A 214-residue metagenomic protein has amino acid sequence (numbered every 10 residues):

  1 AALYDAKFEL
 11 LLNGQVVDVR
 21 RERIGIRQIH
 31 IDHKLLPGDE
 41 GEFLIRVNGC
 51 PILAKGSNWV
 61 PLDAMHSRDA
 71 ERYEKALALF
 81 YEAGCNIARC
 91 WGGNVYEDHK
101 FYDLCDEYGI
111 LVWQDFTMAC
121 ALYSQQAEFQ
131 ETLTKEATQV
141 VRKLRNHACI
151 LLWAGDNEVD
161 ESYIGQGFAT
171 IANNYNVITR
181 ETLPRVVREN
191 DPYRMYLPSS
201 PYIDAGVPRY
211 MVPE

Functional and structural regions predicted by a protein language model:
A1-A88, Y96, E107: Secreted/periplasmic carbohydrate-active enzymes, especially glycoside hydrolases
I87-E107, L111-E214: Substrate-binding/catalytic cleft of secreted carbohydrate-active enzymes, primarily glycoside hydrolases
